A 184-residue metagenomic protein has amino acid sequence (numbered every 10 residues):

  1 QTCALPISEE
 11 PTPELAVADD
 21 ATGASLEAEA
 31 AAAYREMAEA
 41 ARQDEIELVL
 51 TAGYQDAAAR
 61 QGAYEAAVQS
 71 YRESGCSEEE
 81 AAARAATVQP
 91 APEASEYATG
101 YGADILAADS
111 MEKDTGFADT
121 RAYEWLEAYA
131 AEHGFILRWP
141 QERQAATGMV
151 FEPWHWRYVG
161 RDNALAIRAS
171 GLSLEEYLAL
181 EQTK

Functional and structural regions predicted by a protein language model:
Q1-K184: Extracytoplasmic cell-surface/polysaccharide-interacting catalytic and binding patches
